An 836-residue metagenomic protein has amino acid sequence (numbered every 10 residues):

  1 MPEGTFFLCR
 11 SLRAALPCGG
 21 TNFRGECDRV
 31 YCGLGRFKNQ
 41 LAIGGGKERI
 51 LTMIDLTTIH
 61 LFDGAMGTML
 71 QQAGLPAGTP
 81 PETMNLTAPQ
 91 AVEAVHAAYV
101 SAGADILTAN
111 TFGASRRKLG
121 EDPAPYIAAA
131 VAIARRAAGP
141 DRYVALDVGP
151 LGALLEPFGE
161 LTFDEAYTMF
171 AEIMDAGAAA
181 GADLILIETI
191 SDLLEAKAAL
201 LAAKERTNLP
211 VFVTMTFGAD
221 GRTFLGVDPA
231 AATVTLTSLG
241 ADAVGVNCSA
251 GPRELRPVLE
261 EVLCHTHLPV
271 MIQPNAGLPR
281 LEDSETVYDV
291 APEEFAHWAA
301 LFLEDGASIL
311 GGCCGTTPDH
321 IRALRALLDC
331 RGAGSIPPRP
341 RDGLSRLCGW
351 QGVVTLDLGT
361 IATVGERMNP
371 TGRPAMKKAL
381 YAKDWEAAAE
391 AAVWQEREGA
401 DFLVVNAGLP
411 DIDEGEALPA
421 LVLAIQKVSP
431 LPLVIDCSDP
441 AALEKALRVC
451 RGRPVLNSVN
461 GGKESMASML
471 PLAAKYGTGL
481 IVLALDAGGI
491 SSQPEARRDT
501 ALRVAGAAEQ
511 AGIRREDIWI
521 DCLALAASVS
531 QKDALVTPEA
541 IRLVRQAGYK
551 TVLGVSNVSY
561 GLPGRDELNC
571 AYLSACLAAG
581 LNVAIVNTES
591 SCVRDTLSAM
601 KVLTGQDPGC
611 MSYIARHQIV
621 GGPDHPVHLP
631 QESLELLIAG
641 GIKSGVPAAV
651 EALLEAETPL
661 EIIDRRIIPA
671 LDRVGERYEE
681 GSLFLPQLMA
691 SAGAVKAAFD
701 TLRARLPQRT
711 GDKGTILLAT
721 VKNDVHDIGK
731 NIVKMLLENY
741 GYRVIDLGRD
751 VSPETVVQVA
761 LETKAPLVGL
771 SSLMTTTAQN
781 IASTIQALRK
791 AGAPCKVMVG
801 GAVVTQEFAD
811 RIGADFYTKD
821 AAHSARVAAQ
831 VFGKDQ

Functional and structural regions predicted by a protein language model:
T5, A14-P17, T21, A42 (+1 more regions): Ala/Thr-enriched low-complexity intrinsically disordered regions
F6-F7, F23, Y31, F37: Aromatic (phenylalanine/tyrosine) cluster motif
R36-T52: Short, Lys/Arg-enriched N-terminal segments with co-localized hydrophobic residues within the first ~10-30 amino acids
K47-W519, L525-Q836: Domain-level signal for soluble alpha/beta catalytic cores
